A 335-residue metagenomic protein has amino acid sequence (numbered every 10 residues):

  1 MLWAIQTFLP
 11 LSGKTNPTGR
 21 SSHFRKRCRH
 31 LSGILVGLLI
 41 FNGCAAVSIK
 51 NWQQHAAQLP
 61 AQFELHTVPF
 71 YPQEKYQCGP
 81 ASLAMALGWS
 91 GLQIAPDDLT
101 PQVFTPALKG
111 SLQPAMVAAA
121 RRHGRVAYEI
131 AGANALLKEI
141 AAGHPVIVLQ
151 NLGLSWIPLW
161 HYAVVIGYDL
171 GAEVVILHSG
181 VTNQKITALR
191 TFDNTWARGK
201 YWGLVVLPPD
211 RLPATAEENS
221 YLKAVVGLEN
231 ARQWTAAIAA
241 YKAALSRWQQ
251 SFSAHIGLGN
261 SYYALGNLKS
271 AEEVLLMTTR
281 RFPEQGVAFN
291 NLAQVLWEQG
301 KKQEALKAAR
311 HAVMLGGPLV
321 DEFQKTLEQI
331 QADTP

Functional and structural regions predicted by a protein language model:
I5, K14-I34: Bacterial N-terminal signal peptides that target proteins for export
F8, N16-G19, T279, P335: N-terminal compositionally biased, intrinsically disordered segments and leader/signal-like regions
S32-N42: Bacterial N-terminal signal peptides
G43-K109, L152, G171, E218-Y221 (+9 more regions): Active-site-adjacent structural segments surrounding the nucleophilic cysteine of cysteine proteases and isopeptidases
A45-P69, W89, I94, D98-P208 (+1 more regions): Conserved active-site-adjacent core of cysteine acyl-enzyme catalytic domains
